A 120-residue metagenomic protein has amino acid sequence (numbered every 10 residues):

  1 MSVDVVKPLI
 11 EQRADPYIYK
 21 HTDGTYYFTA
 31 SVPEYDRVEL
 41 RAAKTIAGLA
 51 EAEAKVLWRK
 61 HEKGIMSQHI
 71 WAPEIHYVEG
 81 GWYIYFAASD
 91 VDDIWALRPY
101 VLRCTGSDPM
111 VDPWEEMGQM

Functional and structural regions predicted by a protein language model:
M1-M120: Carbohydrate-active catalytic/glycan-binding domains of CAZyme proteins, especially the secreted or lumenal ectodomains
